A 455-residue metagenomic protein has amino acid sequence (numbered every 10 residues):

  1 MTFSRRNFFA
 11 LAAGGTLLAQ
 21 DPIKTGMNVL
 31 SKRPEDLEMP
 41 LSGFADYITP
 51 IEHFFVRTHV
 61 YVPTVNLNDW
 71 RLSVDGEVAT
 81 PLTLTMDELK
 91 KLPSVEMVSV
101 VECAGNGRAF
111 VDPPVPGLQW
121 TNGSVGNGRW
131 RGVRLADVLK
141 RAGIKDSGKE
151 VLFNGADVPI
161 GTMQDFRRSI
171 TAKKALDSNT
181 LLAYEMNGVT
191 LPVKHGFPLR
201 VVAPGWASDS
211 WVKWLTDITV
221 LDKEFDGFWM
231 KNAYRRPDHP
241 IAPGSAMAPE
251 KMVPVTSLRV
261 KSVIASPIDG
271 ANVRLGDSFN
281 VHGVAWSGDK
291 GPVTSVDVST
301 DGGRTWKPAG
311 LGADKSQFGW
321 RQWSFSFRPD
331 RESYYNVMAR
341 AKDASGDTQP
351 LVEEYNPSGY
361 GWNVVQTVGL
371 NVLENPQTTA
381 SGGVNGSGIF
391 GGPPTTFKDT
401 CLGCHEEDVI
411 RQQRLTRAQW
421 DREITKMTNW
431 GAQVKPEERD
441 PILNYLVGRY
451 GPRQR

Functional and structural regions predicted by a protein language model:
M1-G15: N-terminal secretory signal peptides and thylakoid transit peptides that target proteins across membranes
D21-N375: Structured, non-membrane catalytic/scaffold regions adjacent to prosthetic-group chemistry
D69, S73, W130, R134-D137 (+5 more regions): Extracytoplasmic/secreted proteins, especially bacterial periplasmic and envelope-associated proteins
V298, V434-R455: C-terminal capping alpha-helices of c-type cytochrome domains
P376-T396, N429-W430, P436: Electrostatic cytochrome c docking/interface patches
F390-P394, G403-A432: Gly/Gly-Pro-rich "capping" loops immediately C-terminal to redox-active cysteine motifs in periplasmic/lumenal
F397-D408, I442, L446: The canonical Cys-X-X-Cys-His
